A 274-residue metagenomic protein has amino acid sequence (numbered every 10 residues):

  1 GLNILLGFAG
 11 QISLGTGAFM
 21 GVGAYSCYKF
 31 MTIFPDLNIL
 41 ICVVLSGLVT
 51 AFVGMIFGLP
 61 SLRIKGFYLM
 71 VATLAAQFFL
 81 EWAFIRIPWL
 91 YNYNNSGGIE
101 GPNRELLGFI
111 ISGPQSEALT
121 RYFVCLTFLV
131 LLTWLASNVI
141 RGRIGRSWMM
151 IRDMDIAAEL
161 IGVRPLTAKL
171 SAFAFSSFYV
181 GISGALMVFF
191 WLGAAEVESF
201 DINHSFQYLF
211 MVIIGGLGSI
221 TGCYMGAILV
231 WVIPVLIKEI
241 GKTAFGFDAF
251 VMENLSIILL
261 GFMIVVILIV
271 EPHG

Functional and structural regions predicted by a protein language model:
G1-G274: Transmembrane alpha-helices and adjacent helix-loop boundaries
